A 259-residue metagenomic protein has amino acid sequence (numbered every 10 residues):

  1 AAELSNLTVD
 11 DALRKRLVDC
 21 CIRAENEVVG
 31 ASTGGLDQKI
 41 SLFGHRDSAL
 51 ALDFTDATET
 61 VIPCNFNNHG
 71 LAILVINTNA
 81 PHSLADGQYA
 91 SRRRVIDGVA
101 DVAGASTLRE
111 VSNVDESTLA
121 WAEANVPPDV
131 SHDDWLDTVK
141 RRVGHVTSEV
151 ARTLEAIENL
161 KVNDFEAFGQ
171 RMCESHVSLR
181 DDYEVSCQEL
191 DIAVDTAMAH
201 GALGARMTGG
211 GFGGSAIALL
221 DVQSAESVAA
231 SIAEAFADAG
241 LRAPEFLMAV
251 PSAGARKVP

Functional and structural regions predicted by a protein language model:
A1-T8, I217-D221: DPxDG-like acidic metal-binding loop motif
A2, D19-I22, I40-S41, E158 (+1 more regions): Generic alpha-helical structural context detector
L4-R14, S83-G87: Inter-helical turn/loop segments and adjacent helix faces that build the functional surface of alpha-helical bundle
L4-T8, E25-V28, A100-A103, F236: A generic secondary-structure signal for well-formed alpha-helical elements
T8-I62, A205-T208, A253: Alpha/beta catalytic cores of group-transfer enzymes, especially the acyltransferase/condensing modules of polyketide
S48-G204, L219-P259: C-terminal nucleotide
M207, G211-A218: Catalytic nucleophile-His microenvironment captured as a short glycine-rich beta-strand/loop that brackets
